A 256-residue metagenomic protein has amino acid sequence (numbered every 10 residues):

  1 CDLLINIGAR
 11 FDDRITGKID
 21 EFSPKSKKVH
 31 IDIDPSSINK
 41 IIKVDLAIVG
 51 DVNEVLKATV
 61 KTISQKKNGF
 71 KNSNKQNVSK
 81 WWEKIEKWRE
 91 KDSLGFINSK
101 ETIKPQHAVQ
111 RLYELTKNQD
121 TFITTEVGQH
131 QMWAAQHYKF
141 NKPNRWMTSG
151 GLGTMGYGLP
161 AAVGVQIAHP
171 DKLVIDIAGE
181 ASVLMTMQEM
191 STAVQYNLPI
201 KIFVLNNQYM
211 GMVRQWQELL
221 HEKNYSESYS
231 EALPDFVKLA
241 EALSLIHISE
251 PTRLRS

Functional and structural regions predicted by a protein language model:
C1-K80, N224: Glycine-rich, acidic loop regions that bind phosphate or pyrophosphate groups
C1-L3, I7-R10, I31-D34, G50-V52 (+7 more regions): Fold-independent oxyanion-binding glycine-rich loops and adjacent beta-strand/coil segments at enzyme active sites
L4, I31, V55, T59-G69 (+7 more regions): Change "in soluble alpha/beta enzymes" to "in soluble alpha/beta proteins
G17-I19, R111, E189-T192: A short acidic, amphipathic alpha-helical/loop segment
N39-I41, A47-V49, N53-L56, F122 (+3 more regions): Thiamine diphosphate
I48, V52, L56, N74 (+4 more regions): Generic structural signal for well-ordered, non-membrane alpha-helical segments in soluble metabolic enzymes
K80-V165: Active-site diphosphate/adenylate-binding microenvironment
